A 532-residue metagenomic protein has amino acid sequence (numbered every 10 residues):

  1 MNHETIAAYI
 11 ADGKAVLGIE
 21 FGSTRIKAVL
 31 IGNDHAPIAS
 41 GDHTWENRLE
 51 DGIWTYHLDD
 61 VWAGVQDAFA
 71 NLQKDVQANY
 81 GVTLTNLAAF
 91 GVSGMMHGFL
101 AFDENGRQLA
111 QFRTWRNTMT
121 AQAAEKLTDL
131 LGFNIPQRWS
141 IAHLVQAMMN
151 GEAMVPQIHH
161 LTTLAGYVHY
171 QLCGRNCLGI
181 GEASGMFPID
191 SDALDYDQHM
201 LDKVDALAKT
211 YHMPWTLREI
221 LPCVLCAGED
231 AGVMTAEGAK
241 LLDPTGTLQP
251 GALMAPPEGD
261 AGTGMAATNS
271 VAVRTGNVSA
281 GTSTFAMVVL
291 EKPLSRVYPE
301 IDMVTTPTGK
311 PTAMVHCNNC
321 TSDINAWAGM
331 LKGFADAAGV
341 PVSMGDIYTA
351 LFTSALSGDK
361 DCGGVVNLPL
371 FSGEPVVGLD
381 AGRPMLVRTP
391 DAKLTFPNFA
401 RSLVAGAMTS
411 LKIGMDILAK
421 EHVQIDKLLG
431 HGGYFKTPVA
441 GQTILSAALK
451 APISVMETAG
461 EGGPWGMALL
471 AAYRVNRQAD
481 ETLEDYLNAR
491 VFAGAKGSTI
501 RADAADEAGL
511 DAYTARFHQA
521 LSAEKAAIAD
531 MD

Functional and structural regions predicted by a protein language model:
M1-Q111, E125, Q157, R218 (+7 more regions): N-terminal glycine/serine-rich phosphate-binding loop of ATP-dependent small-molecule kinases, especially carbohydrate
N2-A11, L17-G18, L84, E125-R138 (+4 more regions): Active-site core segments that coordinate phosphate-bearing ligands/cofactors across diverse enzyme families
S23-R25, T114, P136, I301: Intrinsically disordered, low-complexity sequence elements enriched in Ser/Thr/Gly/Pro
Q77-T114, N134-P136, H169-G181, G185-D190 (+1 more regions): Short beta-strand-loop/turn "lid" adjacent to the catalytic site in phosphate-handling enzymes
N117: Carbohydrate-associated surface elements
T120: Gly/Ser-rich phosphate-binding catalytic loop and adjacent alpha/beta segment that cradle a phosphoryl group at enzyme
